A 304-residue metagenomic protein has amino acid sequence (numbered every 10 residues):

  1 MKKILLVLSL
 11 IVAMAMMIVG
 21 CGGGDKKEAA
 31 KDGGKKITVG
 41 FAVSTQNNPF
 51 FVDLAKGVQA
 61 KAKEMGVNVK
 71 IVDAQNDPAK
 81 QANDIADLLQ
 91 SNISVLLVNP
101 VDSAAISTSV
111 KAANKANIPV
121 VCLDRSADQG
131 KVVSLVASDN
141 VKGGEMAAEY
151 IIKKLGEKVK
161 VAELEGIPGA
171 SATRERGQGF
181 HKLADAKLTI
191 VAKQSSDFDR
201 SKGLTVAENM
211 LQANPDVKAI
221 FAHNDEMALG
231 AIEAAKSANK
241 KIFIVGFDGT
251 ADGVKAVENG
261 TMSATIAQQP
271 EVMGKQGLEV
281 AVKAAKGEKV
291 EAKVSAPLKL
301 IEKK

Functional and structural regions predicted by a protein language model:
K3-L5, C21-K304: A residue-level marker of the well-folded mature domains of exported/periplasmic proteins
L5-A13: Sec-dependent signal peptide hydrophobic core
M16-G20: C-terminal motif of bacterial Sec signal peptides marking the signal peptidase cleavage site
